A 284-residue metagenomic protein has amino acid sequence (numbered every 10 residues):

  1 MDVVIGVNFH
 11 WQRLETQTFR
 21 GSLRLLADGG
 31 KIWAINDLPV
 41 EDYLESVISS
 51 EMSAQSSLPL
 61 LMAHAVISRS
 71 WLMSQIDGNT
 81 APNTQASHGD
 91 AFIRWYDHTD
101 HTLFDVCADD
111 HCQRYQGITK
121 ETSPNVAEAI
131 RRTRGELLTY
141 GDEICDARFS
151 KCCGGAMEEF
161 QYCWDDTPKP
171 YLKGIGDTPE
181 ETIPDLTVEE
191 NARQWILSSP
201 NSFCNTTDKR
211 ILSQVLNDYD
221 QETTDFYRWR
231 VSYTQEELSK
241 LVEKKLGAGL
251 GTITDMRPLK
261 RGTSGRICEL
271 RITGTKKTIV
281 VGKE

Functional and structural regions predicted by a protein language model:
M1-E284: Conserved, single-site charged/polar hotspot
